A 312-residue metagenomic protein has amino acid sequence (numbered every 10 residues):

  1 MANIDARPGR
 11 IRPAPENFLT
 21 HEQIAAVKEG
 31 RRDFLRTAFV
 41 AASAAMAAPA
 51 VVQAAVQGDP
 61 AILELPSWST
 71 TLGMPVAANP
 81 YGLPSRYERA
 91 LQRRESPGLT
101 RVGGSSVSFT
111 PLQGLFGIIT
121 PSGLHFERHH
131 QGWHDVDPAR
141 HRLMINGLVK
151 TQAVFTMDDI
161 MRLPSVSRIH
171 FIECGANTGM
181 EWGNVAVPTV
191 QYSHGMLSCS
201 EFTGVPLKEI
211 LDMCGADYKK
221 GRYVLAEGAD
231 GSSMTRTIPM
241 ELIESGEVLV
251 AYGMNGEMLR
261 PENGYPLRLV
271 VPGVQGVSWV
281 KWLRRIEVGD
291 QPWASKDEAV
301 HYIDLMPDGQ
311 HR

Functional and structural regions predicted by a protein language model:
M1-D33, A48, A55-V56: N-terminal secretory signal peptides
P13-E16, T37, A42, H134: A periodicity- and composition-biased signal for non-globular, repetitive helical segments
G30-V51, L207, L269: N-terminal export leaders
V56-R312: Structured, non-membrane catalytic/scaffold regions adjacent to prosthetic-group chemistry
